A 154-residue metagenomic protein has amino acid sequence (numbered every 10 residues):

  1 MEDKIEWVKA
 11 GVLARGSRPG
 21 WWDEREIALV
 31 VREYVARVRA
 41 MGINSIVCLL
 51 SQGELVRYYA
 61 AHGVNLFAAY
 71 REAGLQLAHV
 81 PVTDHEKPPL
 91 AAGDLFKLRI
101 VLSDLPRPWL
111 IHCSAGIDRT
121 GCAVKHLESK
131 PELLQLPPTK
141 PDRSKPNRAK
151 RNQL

Functional and structural regions predicted by a protein language model:
M1-L110, A115, R119-L154: Cys-dependent protein tyrosine phosphatase-like superfamily
